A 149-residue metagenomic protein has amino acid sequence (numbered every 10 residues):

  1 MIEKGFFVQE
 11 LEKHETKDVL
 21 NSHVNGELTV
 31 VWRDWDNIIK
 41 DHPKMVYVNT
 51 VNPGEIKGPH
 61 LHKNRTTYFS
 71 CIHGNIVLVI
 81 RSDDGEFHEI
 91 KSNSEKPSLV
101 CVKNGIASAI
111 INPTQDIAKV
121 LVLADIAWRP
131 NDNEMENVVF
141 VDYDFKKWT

Functional and structural regions predicted by a protein language model:
M1-L99, Q115-T149: Non-catalytic, conserved peripheral segments adjacent to functional cores
G105-I106: Alpha-helix/helix-capping structural signal
I110-P113: Asparagine-centered strand-capping/turn motif at beta-strand->loop junctions
